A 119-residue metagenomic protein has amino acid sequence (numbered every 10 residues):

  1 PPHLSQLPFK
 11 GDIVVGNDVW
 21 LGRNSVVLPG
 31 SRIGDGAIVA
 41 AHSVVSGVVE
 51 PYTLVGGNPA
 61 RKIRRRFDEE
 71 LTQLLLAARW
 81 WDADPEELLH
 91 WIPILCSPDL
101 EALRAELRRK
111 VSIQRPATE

Functional and structural regions predicted by a protein language model:
P1-S31, R66: Flexible, glycine/small-residue-enriched loop-and-beta-strand segment within the central core of proteins
S43, G47, P51-T53, R61: Glycine-centered loop/turn positions within well-structured domains that cap or flank conserved ligand/cofactor-binding
K62-R65, A83: A short beta-to-alpha transition loop/helix N-cap that caps and shapes the active-site region
R79, E86-P93, S97: Leloir-type glycosyltransferase catalytic cores
L95-E119: C-terminal amphipathic helix plus adjacent low-complexity, charged tail appended to glycosyltransferase catalytic
